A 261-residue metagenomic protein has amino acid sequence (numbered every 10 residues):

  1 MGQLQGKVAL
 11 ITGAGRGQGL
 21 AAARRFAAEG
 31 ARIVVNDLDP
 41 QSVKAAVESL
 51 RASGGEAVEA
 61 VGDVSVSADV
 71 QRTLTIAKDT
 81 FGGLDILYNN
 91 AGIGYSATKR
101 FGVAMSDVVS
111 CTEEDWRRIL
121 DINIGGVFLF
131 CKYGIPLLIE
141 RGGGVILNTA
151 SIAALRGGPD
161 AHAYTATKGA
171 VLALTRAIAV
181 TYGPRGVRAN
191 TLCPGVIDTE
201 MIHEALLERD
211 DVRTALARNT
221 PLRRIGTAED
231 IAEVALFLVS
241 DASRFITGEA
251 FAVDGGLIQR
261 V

Functional and structural regions predicted by a protein language model:
Q3-V34: Canonical Rossmann dinucleotide-binding motif of NAD(H)/NADP(H)-dependent dehydrogenases/reductases, specifically
I93, V108-F128, L147, Y164 (+2 more regions): Catalytic Tyr-X3-Lys loop
T98-V108, T112-R117, L216: Substrate-binding pocket helix/loop in short-chain dehydrogenase/reductase
F128, T191, T214-A242, I246 (+1 more regions): C-terminal helical subdomain
C131, T167, T175: Active-site helix of classical SDR
S151: Residue(s) in the substrate-gating loop at a strand-loop-helix junction that position the organic substrate next
R156, L236, T247-V261: Short C-terminal tail/terminal secondary-structure segment of NAD(P)H-dependent dehydrogenase/reductase domains
G183, R188, I246-G248: Short, small/polar-rich loop/turn modules that mediate ligand/substrate recognition or access, typified
